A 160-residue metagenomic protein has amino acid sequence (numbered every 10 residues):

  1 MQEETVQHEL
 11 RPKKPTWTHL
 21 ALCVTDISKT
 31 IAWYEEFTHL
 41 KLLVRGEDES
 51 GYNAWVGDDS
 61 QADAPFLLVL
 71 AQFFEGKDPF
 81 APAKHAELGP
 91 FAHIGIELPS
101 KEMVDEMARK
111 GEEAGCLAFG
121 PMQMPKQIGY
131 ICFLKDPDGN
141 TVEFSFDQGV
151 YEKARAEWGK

Functional and structural regions predicted by a protein language model:
M1-K13, W55, A108-K160: Vicinal oxygen chelate
V6-E9, D78-K84: Short beta-strand/turn micro-motifs at beta-sheet edges
R11-K14, A21-L68, Q72: Core segments of cupin and vicinal oxygen chelate
T16-D26, A54-S60, F80-K110, Y130-K135: Vicinal oxygen chelate
I31-A32, D105, V142-E143: Alpha-helical elements of the RecA-like P-loop NTPase motor core of helicases
L42-L43, P99, F119-G120: A local structural micro-motif
Q61-L68, K77-D78, D138-T141: Short, charged/polar, Gly/Pro-enriched secondary-structure boundary elements
A71-D78, D147-Q148: Acetyl-CoA-dependent GNAT
